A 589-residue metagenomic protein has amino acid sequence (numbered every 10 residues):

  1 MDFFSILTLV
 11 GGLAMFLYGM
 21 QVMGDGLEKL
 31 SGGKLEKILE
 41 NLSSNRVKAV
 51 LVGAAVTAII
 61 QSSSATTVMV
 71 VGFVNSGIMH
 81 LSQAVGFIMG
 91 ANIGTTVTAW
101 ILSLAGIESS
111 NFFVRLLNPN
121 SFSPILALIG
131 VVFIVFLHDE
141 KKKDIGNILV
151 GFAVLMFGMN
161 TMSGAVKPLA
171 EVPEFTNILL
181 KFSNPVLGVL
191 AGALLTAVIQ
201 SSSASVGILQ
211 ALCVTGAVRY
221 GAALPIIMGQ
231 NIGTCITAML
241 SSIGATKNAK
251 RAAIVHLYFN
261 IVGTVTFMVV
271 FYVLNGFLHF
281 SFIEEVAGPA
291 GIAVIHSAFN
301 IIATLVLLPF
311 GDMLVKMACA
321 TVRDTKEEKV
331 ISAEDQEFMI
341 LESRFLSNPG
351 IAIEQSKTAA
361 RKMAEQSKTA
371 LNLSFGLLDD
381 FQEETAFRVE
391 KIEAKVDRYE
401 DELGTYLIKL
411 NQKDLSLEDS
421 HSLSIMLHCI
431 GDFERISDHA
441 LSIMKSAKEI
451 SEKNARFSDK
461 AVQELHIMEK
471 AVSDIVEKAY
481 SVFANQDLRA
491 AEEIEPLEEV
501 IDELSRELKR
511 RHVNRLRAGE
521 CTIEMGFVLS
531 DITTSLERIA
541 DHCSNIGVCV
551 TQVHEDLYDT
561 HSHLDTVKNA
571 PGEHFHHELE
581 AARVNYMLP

Functional and structural regions predicted by a protein language model:
M1-R46, I145-L194, L212-T215: Helix-loop-helix hairpins and the membrane-proximal interhelical loops of multi-pass alpha-helical transport proteins
T8-Q21, G53-T57, L126-L137, V150-M162 (+3 more regions): Hydrophobic core segments of alpha-helical transmembrane domains in multi-pass membrane transport and ion-translocation
M15, E28, S64-V68, T95-L102 (+8 more regions): Alpha-helical transmembrane segments and their lipid-water interface positions in multi-pass membrane proteins
G24-E28, T57-A65, V166-K167, L195-A204 (+2 more regions): Short helix-coil transition sites and intra-membrane helix breaks within transmembrane domains of multi-pass
G33, K37, N41, N45 (+14 more regions): Alpha-helical transmembrane segments of multi-pass membrane proteins, especially transporters and channels
I59-T66, V85-L102, P119-L126, L155 (+5 more regions): Membrane-embedded alpha-helical segments of transport systems, primarily multispan ion/solute transporters
M69-A91, A99-S121, T196-G233, S242-N248 (+4 more regions): Membrane-interfacial helix-loop connectors
M79, A105, V218, G244-K250 (+5 more regions): Cytosolic, long alpha-helical scaffolding segments
